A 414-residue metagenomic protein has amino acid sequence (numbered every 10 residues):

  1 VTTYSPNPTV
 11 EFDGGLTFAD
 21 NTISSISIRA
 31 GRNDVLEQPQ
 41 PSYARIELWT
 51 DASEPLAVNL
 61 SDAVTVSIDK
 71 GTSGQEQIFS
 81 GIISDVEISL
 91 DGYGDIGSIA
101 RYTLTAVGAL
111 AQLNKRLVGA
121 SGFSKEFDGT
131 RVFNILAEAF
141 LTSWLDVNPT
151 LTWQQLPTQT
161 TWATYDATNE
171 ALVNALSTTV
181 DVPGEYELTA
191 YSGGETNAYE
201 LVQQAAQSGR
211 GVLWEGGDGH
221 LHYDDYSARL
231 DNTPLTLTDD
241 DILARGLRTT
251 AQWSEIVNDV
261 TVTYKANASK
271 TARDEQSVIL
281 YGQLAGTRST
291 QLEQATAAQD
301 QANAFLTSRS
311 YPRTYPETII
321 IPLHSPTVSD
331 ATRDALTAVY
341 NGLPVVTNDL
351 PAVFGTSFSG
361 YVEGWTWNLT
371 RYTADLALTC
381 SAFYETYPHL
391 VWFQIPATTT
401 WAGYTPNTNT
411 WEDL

Functional and structural regions predicted by a protein language model:
V1-A19, F123-T130, E200-S359, W367-Y372 (+2 more regions): Acidic, small/polar-enriched beta strand-loop surface segments
V1-E126, T373, S381: Beta-strand-rich assembly/attachment modules of structural machines
P8-V10, I23-I28, V64-V66, N174-G184 (+3 more regions): Generic structural motif
T50, E87, L110, G209 (+2 more regions): Generic short alpha-helical hydrophobic face used as a protein-protein interaction/packing hotspot
N59-A63, G194-E195, Y340-T347: Glycine-centered loop/turn motifs
T72-I82, L350-Y361: Short coil-to-beta-strand transition motifs
Q75, G92-Q252: Charged- and aromatic-enriched interaction segments used to assemble and dock large macromolecular complexes
